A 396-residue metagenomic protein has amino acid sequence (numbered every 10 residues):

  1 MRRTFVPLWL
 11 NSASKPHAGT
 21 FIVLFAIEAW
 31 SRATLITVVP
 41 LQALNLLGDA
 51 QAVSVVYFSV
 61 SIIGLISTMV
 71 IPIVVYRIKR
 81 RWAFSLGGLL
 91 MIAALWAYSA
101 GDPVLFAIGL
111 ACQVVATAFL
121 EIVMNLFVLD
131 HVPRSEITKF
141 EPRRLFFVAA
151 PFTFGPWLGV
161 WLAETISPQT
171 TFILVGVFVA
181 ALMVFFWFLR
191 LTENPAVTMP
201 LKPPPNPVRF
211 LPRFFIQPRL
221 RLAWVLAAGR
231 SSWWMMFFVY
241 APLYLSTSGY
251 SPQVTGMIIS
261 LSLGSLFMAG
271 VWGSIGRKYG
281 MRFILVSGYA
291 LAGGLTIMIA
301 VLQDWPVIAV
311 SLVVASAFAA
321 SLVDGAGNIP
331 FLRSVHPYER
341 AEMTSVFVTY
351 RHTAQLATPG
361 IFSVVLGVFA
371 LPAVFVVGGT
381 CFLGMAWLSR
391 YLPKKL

Functional and structural regions predicted by a protein language model:
M1-K15, L191-G229: Juxtamembrane intracellular "pre-TM" segments in multi-pass secondary transporters
F5, W9-I62, R219-I258: Helix-loop boundary and gating motifs at the non-cytosolic
V39, F119-V132, L322-V335: Intracellular juxtamembrane helix-capping segments at the cytosolic ends of symmetry-related transmembrane helices
S67-K79, M268-M281, L366: Helix-to-loop junctions at the C-terminal end of transmembrane segments in multipass secondary transporters
W82-W96, G176, F283-I297, G379: Structural signature of the two symmetry-related core transmembrane helices
Q113-V148: Cytoplasmic helix-loop-helix junction between adjacent transmembrane helices in 12-TM secondary transporters
R282-G327: C-terminal transmembrane helical hairpin of 12-TM major facilitator-type secondary transporters
Y338-G367: A late C-terminal transmembrane helix in Major Facilitator Superfamily
